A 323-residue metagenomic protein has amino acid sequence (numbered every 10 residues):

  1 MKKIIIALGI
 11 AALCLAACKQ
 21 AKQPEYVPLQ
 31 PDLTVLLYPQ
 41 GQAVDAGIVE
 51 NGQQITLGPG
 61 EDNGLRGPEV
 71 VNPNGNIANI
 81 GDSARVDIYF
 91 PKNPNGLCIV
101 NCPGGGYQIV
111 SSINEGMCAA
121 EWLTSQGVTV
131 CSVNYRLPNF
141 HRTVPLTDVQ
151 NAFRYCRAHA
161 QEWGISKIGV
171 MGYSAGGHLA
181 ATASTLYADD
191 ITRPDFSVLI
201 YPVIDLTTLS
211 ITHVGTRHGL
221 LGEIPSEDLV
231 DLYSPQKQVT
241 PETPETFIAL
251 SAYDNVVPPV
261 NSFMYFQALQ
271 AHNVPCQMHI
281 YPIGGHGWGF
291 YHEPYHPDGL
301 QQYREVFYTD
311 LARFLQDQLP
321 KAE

Functional and structural regions predicted by a protein language model:
E25-N93: N-terminal cap/lid segment of alpha/beta-hydrolase-fold proteins
G64-V70, P202-Q238: Mobile cap/lid helix-loop segments that gate and shape the active-site cleft of serine hydrolases
G96-G104: Short beta-strand element of the alpha/beta-hydrolase
V110-A120, C131-K167, D298-E305: Catalytic nucleophile-loop/oxyanion-hole region of alpha/beta-hydrolase and closely related hydrolase-like folds
N151-G215, V230: Primarily recognizes the serine-hydrolase "nucleophile elbow" in alpha/beta-hydrolase and SGNH/GDSL folds
E242, I248-L250, D254: Short beta-strand/loop motif that positions the catalytic acidic residue of the alpha/beta-hydrolase fold
N255-M264: Conserved alpha/beta-hydrolase "acid-adjacent" motif
F263-E323: C-terminal catalytic histidine-bearing segment of alpha/beta-hydrolase fold enzymes
